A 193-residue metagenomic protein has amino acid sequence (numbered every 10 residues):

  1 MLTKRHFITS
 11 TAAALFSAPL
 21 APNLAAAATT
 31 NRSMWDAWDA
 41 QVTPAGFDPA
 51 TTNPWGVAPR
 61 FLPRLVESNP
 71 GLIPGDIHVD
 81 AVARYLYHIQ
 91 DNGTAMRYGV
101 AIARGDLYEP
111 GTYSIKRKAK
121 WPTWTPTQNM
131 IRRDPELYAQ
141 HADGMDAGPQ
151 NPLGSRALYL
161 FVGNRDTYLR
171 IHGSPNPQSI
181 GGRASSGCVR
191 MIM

Functional and structural regions predicted by a protein language model:
L2-M193: N-terminal pre-domains immediately preceding structured catalytic cores
